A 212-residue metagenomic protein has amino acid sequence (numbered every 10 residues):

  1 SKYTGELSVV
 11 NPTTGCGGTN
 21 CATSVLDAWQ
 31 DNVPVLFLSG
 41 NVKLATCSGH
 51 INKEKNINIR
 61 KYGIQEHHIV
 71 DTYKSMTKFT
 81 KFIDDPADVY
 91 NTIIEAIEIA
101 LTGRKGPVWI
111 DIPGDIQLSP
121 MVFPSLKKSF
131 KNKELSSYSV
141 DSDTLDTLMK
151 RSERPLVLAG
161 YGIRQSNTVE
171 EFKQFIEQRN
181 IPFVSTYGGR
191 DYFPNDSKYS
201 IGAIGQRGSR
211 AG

Functional and structural regions predicted by a protein language model:
S1-G212: N-terminal alpha/beta PP-like core and its mobile active-site loop of ThDP/TPP-dependent enzymes
